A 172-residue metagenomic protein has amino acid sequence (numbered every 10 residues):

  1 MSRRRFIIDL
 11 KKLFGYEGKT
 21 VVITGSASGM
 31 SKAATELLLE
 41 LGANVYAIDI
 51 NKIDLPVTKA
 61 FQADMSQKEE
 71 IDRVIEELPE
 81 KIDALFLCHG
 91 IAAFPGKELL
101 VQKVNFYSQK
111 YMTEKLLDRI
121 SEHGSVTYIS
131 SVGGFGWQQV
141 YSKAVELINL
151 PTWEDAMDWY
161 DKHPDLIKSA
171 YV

Functional and structural regions predicted by a protein language model:
M1-K19: Flexible N-terminal pre-Rossmann segment of NAD(P)-dependent oxidoreductases
V21-G25, I48: Conserved N-terminal Rossmann-fold NAD(P)-binding element of oxidoreductases
T24-G25, I82-G90, G124-S131: Rossmann-fold scaffold of SDR-type NAD(P)-dependent oxidoreductases
A27-E36: N-terminal Rossmann NAD(P)H-binding glycine-rich loop of SDR-like oxidoreductase domains
E40-L55: Conserved glycine-rich Rossmann-like NAD(P)H-binding loop of the short-chain dehydrogenase/reductase
L55-E69: Rossmann-fold cofactor-recognition segment
A93-P95, E122-V172: Catalytic loop of short-chain dehydrogenase/reductase
